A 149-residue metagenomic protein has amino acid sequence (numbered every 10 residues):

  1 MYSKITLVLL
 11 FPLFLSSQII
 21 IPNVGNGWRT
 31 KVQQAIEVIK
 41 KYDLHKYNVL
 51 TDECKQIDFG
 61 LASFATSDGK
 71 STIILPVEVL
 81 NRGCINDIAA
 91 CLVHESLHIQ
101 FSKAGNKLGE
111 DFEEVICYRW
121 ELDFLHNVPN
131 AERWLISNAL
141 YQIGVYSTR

Functional and structural regions predicted by a protein language model:
K4-F14: Sec-dependent N-terminal signal peptides
Q18-I73, V77-L80: Auxiliary, metal-adjacent structural segments of Zn-dependent hydrolase domains
V32-I36, A90, Y118-E121: Extracytoplasmic/secreted envelope proteins and their assembly/folding machinery, especially bacterial periplasmic
L75-L92: Short pre-active-site segment immediately N-terminal to the catalytic Zn-binding motif
A90-K103: Active-site recognition of the HExxH zinc-binding catalytic motif
G105-L108: Flexible, surface-exposed loop/gating regions in the mature catalytic domains of secreted/periplasmic hydrolases
E110-V145: Post-HExxH zinc-binding segment in Zn-dependent metallohydrolases
